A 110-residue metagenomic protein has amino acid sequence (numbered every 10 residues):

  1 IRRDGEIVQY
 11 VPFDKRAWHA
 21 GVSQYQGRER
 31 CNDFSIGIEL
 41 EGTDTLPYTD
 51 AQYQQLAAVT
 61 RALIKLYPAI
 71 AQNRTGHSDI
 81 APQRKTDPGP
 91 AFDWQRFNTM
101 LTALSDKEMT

Functional and structural regions predicted by a protein language model:
I1-A69: Active-site-adjacent loop/helix surface patches within enzyme catalytic domains that shape the substrate-binding cleft
T43-T110: Basic/polar, cationic surfaces and motifs that engage anionic cell-wall and phosphate/carboxylate ligands
